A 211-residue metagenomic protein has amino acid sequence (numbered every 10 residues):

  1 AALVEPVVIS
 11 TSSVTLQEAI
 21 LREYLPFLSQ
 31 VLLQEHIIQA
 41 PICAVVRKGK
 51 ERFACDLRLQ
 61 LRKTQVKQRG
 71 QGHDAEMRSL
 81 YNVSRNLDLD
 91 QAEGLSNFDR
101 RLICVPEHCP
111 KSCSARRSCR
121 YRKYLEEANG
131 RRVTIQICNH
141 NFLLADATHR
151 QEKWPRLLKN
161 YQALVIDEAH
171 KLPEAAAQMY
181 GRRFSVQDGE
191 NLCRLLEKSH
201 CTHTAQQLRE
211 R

Functional and structural regions predicted by a protein language model:
A1: Walker A/P-loop
V4-V7, T11-Q136, H140-N141, H203-R209: A substrate-engagement module of RecA-like helicase motors
E23-L28, Q60-T64, R150-R156, Q178-Q187: Short secondary-structure boundary/capping segments
C55, A145-A147, P173-E174, Y180: Conserved protein kinase catalytic core
K123-N129, N141-K159: Conserved helix/coil segment N-terminal to the catalytic DExD/H
V133, H140-N141, E168-L172, A176: Conserved Walker B
L164-I166: Walker B beta-strand of ABC/ABC-like P-loop ATPase nucleotide-binding domains, specifically the conserved hydrophobic
H170, E174-R211: Conserved phosphoryl-transfer catalytic core
